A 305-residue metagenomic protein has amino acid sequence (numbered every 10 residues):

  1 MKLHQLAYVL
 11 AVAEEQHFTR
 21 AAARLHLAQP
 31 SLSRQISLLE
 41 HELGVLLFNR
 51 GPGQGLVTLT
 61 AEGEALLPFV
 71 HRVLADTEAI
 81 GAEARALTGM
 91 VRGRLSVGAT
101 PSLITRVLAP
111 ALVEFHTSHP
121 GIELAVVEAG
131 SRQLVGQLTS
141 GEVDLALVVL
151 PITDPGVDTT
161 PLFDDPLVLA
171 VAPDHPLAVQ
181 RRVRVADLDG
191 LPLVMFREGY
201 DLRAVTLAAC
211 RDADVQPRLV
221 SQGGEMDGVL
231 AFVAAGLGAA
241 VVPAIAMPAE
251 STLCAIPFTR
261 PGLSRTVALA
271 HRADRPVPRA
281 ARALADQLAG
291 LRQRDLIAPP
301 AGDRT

Functional and structural regions predicted by a protein language model:
V12-S31: Short helix-boundary/capping micro-motifs
E40-L59: A short LG(V/I)-centered, amphipathic sequence patch enriched for acidic residue(s) preceding the LG motif
E42-V45, L66-T88: Alpha-helical linker/hinge and terminal dimerization helices associated with HTH transcriptional regulators
M90-P155, Q216, G223: Central regulatory/effector-binding core of bacterial HTH transcription factors
S96-G98, L167-V168, P176, V183-L202 (+1 more regions): Short loop->beta-strand "edge-of-pocket" segments that line small-molecule binding or catalytic clefts across diverse
G130-V143, V148-V149, R197-I256: Hydrophobic hinge/microswitch elements
P155-P161, D165, Q180, D187 (+1 more regions): Beta-alpha-beta core module
P192-A213, V277-D286, R292-D303: Secondary-structure junction motif
